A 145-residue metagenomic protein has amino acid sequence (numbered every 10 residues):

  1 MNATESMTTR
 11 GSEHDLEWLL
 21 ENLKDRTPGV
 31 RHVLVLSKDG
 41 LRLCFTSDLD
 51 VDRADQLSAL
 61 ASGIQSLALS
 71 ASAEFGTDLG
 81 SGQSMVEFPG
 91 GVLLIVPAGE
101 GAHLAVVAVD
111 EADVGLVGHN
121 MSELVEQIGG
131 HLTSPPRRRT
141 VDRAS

Functional and structural regions predicted by a protein language model:
N2-V30, D39, L43-S145: Acidic, low-complexity cytosolic segments
